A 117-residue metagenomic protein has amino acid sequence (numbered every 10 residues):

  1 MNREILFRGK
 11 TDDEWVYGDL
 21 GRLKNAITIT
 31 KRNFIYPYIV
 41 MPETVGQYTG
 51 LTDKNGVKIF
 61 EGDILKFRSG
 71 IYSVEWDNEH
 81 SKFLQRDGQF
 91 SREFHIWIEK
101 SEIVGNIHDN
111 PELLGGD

Functional and structural regions predicted by a protein language model:
M1-D117: Secondary-structure transition motif
